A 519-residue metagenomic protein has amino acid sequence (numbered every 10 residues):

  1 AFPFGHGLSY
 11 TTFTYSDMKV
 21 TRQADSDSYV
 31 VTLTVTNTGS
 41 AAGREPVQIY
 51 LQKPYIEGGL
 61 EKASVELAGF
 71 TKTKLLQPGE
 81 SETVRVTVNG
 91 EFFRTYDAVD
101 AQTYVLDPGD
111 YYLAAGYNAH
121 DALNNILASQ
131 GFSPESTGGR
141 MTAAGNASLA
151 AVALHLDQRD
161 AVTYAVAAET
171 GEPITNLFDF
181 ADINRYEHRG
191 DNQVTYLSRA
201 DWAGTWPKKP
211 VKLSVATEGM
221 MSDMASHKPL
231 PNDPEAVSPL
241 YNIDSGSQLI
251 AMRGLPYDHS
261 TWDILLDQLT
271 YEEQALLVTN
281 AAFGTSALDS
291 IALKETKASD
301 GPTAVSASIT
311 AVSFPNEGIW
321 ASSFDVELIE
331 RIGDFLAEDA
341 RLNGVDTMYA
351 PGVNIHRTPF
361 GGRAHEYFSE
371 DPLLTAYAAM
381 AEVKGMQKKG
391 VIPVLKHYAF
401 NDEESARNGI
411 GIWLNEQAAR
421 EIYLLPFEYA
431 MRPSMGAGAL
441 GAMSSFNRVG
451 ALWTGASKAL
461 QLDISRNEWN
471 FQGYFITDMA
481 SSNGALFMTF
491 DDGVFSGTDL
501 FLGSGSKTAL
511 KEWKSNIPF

Functional and structural regions predicted by a protein language model:
A1-D97, V105-A115, A119, T170-F519: Glycoside hydrolase catalytic-domain context in secreted enzymes
G90-A165, T170: Terminal connector regions
